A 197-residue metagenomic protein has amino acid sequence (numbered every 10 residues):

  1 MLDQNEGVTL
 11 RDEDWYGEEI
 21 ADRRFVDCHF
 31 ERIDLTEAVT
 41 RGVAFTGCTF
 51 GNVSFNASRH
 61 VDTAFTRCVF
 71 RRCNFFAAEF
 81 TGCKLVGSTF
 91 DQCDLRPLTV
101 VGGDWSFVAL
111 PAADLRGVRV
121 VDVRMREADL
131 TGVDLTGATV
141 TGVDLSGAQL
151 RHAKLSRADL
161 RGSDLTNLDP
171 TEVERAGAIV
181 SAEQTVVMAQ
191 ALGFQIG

Functional and structural regions predicted by a protein language model:
M1-G197: Tandem repeat scaffolds
